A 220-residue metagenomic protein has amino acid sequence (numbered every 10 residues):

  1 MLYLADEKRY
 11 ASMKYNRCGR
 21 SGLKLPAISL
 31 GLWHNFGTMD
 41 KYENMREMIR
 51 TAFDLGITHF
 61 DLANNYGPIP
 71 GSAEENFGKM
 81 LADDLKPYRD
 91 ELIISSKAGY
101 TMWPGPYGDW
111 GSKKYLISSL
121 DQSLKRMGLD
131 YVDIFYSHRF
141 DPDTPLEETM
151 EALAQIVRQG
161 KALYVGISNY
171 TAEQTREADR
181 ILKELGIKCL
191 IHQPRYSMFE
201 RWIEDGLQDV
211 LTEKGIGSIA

Functional and structural regions predicted by a protein language model:
M1-L92, R158: N-terminal binding-site loop/beta-alpha segment at the start of enzyme catalytic domains that lines or forms
L2-E7, S12, T144-A220: Beta/alpha (TIM)-barrel catalytic core signal, keyed to glycine-rich beta->alpha loops juxtaposed to Asp/Glu that bind
C18, L30, M45, A52 (+10 more regions): Conserved, mostly hydrophobic/aromatic
G19-G37, S95-G108, Y131, Y136: N-terminal small/glycine-rich loop or linker at the start of catalytic domains across soluble metabolic enzymes
P26-A27, D61, P87-L92, D130-I134 (+2 more regions): Short acidic capping loops at alpha-helix termini that bridge into adjacent secondary structure
W33-N35, A63-N65, K97-T101, S137-F140 (+2 more regions): Active-site beta-loop-alpha junctions enriched in small/polar residues
M39-F53, W110-G128, E148-E151, T175-D179: Short, acidic/polar
E43-N44, A73-G78, K113, E147-A152 (+1 more regions): Charged helix-capping and loop-helix junction motifs
